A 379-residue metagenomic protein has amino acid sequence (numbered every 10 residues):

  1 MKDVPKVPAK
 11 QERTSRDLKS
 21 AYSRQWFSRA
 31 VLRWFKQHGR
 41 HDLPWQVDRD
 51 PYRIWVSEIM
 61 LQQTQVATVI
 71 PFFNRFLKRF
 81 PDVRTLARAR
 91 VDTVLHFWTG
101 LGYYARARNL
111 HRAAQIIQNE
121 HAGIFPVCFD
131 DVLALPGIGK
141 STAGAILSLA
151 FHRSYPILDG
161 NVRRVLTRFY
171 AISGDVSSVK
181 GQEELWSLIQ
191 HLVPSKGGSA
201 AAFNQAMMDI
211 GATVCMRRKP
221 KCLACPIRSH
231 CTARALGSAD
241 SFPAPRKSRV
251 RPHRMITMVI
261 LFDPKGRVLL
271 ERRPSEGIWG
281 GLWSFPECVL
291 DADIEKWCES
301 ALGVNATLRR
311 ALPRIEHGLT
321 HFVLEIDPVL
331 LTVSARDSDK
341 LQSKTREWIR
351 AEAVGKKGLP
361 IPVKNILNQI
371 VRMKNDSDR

Functional and structural regions predicted by a protein language model:
M1-D42, Q46-V47, A212-R379: Intrinsically disordered, low-complexity, charged terminal extensions of DNA damage-control enzymes
R29, R33-L223, I227-L236, D240 (+2 more regions): Catalytic cores of DNA base-excision repair glycosylases
